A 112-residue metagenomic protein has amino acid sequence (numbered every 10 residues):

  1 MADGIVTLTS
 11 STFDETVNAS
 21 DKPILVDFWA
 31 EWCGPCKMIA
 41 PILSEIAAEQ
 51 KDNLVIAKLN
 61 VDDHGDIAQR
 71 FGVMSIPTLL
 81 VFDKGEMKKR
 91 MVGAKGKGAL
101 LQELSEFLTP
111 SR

Functional and structural regions predicted by a protein language model:
M1-L25, A30-V55, D63-R112: Proteins that catalyze or organize thiol-disulfide redox chemistry and the adjacent proteostasis machinery handling
K58: Conserved residues in the N-terminal Rossmann fold of short-chain dehydrogenase/reductase
